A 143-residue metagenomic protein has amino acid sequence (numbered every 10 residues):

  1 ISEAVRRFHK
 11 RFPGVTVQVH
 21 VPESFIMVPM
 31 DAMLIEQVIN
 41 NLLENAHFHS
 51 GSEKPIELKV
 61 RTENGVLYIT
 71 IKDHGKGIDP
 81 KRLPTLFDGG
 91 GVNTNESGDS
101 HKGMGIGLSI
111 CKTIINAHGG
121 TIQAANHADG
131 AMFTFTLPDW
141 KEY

Functional and structural regions predicted by a protein language model:
T16-I26: Conserved catalytic submotifs in the C-terminal HATPase_c
A46-H47: Short helix-loop "hinge" at the ATP-lid/N-box region of the Bergerat-fold HATPase_c
D73: Acidic ATP/Mg2+-coordinating residue in the GHKL
I78-G91: Short conserved segment of the HATPase_c
G91-K102: Glycine-rich ATP-lid/hinge loop adjacent to the conserved G-boxes
G107, C111: Short alpha-helical Gxxx[C/S/T] motif in the catalytic ATP-binding
